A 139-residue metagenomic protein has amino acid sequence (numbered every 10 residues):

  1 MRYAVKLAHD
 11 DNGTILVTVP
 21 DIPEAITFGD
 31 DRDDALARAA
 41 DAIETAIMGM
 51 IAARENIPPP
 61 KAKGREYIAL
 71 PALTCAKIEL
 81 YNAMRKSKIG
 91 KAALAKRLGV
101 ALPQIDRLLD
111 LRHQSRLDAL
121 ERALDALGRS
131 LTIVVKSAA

Functional and structural regions predicted by a protein language model:
M1-I47, I51-A52: DNA-contacting interfaces and partner/effector-binding or oligomerization modules in DNA-centric proteins
A62-S87: A short, Lys/Arg-rich alpha-helix, primarily the initiator
M84, A95, L124: The alpha-helix within a helix-turn-helix
K91-K96, I105: Short alpha-helical "recognition helix" segments of helix-turn-helix
G99-Q114: Recognition helix of helix-turn-helix/homeodomain-like DNA-binding domains that insert into the DNA major groove
D118-V134: DNA major-groove recognition helix of helix-turn-helix/homeodomain DNA-binding modules
V135-A139: Short, charged recognition helix plus adjacent turn of helix-turn-helix-like nucleic-acid-binding domains
